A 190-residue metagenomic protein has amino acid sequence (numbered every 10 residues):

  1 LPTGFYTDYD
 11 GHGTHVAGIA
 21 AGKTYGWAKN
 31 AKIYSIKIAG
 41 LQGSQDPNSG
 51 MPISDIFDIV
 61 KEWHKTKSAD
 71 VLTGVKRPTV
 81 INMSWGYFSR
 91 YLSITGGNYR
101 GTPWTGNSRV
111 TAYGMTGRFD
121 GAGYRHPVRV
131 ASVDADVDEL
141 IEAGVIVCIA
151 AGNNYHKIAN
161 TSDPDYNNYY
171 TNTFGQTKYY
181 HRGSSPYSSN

Functional and structural regions predicted by a protein language model:
L1-D55, D70-V80, S89-S93, E142-G144: Subtilisin-like serine protease catalytic core
G11-G13, W27, S49, D58-K61 (+3 more regions): Low-complexity, compositionally biased segments
A21-Y25, D58-T66, G86, D138-V145 (+1 more regions): Sec-exported extracytoplasmic/periplasmic mature domains
K37-A39, D55-I59, R100-P103, N168: Short, low-complexity, polar/charged sequence segments that are solvent-exposed and flexible
G50-L72, P127-V133, Y187: A Trp-anchored, charged/polar loop motif used as the substrate-binding/catalytic surface of acyl/ester-handling
Y87-N190: Substrate-binding/specificity loop regions of serine endopeptidase catalytic domains, predominantly subtilases
